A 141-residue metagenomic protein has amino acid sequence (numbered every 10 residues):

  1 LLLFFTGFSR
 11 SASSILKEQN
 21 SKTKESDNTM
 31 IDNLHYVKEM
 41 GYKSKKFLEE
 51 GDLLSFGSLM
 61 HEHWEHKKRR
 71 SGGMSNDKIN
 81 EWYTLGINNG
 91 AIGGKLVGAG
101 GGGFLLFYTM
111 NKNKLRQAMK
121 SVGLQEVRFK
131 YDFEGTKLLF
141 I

Functional and structural regions predicted by a protein language model:
L1-G93, L106-I141: C-terminal nucleotide
G103: Conserved glycine-rich beta-strand-loop-beta hairpin in the small C-terminal domain of fold type I
